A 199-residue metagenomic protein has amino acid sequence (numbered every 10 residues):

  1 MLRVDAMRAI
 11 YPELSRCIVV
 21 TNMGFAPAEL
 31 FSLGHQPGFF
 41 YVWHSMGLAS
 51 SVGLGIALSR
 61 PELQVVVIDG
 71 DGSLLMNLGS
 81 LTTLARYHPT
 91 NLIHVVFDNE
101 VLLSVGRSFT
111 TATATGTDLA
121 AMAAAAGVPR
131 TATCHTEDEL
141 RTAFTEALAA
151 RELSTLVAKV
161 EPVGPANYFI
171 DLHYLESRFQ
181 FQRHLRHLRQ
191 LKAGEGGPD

Functional and structural regions predicted by a protein language model:
M1-R16: Active-site pocket-lining segments that scaffold enzyme catalytic pockets across diverse folds
V4-R8, S32-F179: Thiamine diphosphate
I10, L30, F181-L185: Generic structural signal of hydrophobic/aromatic residues within well-ordered alpha-helices of folded domains
S15, H35, T145, A149 (+2 more regions): Generic surface-pattern signal
S15-I18, P129-R130: Short active-site oxyanion
C17-H35: Acidic-glycine-rich active-site phosphate/pyrophosphate-binding loop
I18-V19, E152-T155, A193: Residue-level signal for secondary-structure boundary elements
R178-D199: Short, flexible loop segments at boundaries between secondary-structure elements
